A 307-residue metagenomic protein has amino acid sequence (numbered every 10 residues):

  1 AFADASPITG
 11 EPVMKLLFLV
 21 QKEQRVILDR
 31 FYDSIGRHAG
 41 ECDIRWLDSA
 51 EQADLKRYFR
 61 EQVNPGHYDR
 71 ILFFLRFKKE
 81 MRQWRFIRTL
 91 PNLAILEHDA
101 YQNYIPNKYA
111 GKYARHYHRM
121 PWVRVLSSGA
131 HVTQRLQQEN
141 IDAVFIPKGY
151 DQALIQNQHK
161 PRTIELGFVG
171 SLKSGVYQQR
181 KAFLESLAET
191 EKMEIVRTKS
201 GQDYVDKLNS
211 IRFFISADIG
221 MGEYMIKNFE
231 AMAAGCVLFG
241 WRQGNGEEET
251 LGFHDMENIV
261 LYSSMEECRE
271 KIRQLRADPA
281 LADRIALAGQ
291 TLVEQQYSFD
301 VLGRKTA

Functional and structural regions predicted by a protein language model:
A1-V13: Short, Lys/Arg-enriched N-terminal segments with co-localized hydrophobic residues within the first ~10-30 amino acids
G10-H67, F73-R88, N92-L251, D300: Nucleotide-sugar donor-binding catalytic core of glycosyltransferases
I226, S263, Y297: Residue-level signal for the nucleotide or nucleotide-sugar donor/cofactor binding architecture
E257-M265, Q274-P279: Conserved acidic donor-binding segment of nucleotide-sugar-dependent glycosyltransferases
A277-A307: A charged, aromatic-enriched C-terminal amphipathic alpha-helix characteristic of glycosyltransferases across folds
